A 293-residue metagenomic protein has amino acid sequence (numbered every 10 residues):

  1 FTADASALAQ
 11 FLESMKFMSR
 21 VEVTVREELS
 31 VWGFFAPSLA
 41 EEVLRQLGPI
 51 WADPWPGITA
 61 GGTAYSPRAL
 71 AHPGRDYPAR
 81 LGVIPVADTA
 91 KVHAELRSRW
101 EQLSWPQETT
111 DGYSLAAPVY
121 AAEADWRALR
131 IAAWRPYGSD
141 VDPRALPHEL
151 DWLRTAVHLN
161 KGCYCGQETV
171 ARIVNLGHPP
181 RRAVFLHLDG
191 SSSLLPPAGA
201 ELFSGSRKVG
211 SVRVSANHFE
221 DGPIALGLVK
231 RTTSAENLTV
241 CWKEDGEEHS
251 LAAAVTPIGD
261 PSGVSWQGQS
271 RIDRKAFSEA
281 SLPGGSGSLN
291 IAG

Functional and structural regions predicted by a protein language model:
F1-P136: Acidic, low-complexity central loop/insert segments
G57-L70, T155-Q167, F219: Hydrophobic transmembrane alpha-helix bundles
L81-I84, Y164-C165, T169-R172: Short hydrophobic-aromatic micro-motifs
T89, A124, A156, G162-C163 (+1 more regions): Hydrophobic alpha-helical segments and helix-packing faces
L129, D151-V157, Q167, A171-G293: Glycine-rich, small/acidic residue-mixed loop/short-helix segments
I131-V157, G162: Active-site loop ensemble at the mouth of alpha/beta enzyme cores that anchors a bound cofactor
